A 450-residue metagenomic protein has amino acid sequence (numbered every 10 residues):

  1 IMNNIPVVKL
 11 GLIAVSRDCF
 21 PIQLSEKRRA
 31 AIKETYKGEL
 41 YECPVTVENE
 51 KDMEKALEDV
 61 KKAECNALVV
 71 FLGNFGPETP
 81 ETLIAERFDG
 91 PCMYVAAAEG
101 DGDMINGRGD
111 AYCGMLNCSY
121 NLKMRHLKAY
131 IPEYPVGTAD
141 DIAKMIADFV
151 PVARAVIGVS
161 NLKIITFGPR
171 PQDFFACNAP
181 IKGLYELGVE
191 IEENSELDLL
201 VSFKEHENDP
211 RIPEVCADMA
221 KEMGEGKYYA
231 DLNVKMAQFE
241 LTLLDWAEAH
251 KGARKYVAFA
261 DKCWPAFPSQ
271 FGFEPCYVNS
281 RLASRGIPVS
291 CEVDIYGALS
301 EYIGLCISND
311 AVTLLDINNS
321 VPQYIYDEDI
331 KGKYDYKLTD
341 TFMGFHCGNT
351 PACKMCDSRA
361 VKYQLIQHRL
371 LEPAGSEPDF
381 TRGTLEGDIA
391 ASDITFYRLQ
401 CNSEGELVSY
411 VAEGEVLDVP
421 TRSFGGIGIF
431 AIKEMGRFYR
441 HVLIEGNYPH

Functional and structural regions predicted by a protein language model:
M2-I157, N161-I165, R170-A258, G426-H450: Metallocofactor- and cofactor-centric catalytic cores in central/energy metabolism, strongly enriched
P6-L10, E26-K27, G73-N74, G90-P91 (+5 more regions): Anaerobic metallocofactor- and corrinoid-dependent redox/one-carbon enzyme cores, especially those from methanogenesis
